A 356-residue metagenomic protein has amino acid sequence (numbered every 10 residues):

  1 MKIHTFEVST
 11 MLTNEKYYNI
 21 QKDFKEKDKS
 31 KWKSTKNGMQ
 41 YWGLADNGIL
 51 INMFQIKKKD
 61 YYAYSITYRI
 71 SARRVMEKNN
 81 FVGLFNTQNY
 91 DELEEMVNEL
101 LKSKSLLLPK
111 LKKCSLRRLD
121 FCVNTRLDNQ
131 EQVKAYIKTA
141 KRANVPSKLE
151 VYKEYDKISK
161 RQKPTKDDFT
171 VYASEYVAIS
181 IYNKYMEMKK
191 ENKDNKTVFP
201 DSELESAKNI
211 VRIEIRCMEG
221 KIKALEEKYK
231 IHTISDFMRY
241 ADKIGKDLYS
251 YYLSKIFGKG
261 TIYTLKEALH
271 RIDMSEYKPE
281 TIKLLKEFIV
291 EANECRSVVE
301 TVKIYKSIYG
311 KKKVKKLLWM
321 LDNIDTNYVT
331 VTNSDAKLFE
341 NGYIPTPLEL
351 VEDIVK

Functional and structural regions predicted by a protein language model:
M1-Y305, I324-K356: Structured, helix-rich domain cores that form ligand/interaction pockets
I308-L318: Helix-turn-helix DNA-binding segment
